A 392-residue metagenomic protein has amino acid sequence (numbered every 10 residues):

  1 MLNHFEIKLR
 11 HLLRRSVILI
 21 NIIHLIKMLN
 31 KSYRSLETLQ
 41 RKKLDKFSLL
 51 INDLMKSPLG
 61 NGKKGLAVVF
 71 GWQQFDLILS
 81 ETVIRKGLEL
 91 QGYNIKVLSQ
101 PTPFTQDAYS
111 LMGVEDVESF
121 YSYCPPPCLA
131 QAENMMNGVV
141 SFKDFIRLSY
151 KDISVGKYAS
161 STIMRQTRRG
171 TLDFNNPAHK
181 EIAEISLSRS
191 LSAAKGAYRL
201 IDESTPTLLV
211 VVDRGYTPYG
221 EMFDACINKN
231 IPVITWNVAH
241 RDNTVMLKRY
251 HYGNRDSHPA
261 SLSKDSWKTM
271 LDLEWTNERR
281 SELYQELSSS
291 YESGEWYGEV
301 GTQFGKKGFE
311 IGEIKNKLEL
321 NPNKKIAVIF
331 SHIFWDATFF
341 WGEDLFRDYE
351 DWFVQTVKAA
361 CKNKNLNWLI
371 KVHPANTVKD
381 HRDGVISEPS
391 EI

Functional and structural regions predicted by a protein language model:
M1-V69, L90-L191, V238-K306: Conserved N-terminal ligand/cofactor-binding loop architecture of enzyme catalytic domains
G60-G62, T82-K86, T217: Non-catalytic protein-protein interaction scaffold segments in large eukaryotic complex-forming proteins
G65-L66, T207-L208, I326, N367: Structural motif
V69-G71, L98-S99, V211-R214, W236-N237 (+3 more regions): Short His-Asn-centered micro-motif
F70-S80, V211, A337-F340: A short, glycine/small-residue-rich beta-strand->loop->alpha-helix junction that serves as a flexible
Q74-V97, P101-T102, F223, D348-C361: Histidine-anchored nucleotide/phosphate-binding helix
A193-R249: Conserved nucleotide-sugar donor-interacting segment of glycosyltransferase catalytic cores, predominantly GT-B
S289-E391: Conserved catalytic-core segment of nucleotide-activated headgroup transferases in glycan assembly
